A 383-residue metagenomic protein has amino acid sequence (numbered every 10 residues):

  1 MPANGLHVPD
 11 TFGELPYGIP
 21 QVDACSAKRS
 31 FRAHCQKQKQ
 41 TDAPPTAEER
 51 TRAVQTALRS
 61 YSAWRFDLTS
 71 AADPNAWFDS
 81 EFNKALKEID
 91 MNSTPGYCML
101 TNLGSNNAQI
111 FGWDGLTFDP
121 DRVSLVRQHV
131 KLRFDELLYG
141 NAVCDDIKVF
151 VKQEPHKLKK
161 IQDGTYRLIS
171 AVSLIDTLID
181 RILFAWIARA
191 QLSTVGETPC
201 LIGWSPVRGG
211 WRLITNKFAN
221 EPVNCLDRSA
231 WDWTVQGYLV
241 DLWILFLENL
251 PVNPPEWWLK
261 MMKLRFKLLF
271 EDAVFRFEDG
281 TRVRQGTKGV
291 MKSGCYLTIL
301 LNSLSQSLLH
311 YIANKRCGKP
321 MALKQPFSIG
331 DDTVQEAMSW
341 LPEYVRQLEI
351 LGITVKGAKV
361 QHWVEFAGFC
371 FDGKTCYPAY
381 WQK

Functional and structural regions predicted by a protein language model:
M1-K383: Viral RNA-dependent RNA polymerase
